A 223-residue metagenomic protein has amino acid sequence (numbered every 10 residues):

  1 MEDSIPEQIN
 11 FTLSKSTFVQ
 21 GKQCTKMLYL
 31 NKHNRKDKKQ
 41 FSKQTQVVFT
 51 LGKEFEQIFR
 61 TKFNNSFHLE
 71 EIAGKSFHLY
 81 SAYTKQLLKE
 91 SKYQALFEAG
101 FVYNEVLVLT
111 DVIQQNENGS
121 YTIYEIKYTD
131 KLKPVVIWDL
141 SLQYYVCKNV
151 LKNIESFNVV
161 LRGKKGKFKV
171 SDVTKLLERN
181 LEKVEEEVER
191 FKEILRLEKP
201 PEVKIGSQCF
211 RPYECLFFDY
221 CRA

Functional and structural regions predicted by a protein language model:
M1-I9, T122-I126, E189-K199: Short amphipathic alpha-helical segments and their helix-coil junctions
M1-N118: Metal-dependent nuclease catalytic cores that hydrolyze phosphodiester bonds in DNA/RNA, characterized by
V47, L51, G100, N104 (+2 more regions): Conserved aromatic-histidine-acidic binding/catalytic patches
L51, D139, K183: Short acidic-hydrophobic sequence patches enriched in Asp/Glu that either
A95, T110, T122, E155-N158: Generic beta-strand structural signal
V106-W138: Non-catalytic protein-protein interaction segments used by genome-maintenance enzymes to assemble and couple activities
K131-P134, V146-A223: Metal-dependent nuclease catalytic regions and adjoining charged, substrate-binding loops involved in nucleic-acid end
W138-V146: Short amphipathic alpha-helical face segments that pack within enzyme cores and frequently flank/anchor catalytic
